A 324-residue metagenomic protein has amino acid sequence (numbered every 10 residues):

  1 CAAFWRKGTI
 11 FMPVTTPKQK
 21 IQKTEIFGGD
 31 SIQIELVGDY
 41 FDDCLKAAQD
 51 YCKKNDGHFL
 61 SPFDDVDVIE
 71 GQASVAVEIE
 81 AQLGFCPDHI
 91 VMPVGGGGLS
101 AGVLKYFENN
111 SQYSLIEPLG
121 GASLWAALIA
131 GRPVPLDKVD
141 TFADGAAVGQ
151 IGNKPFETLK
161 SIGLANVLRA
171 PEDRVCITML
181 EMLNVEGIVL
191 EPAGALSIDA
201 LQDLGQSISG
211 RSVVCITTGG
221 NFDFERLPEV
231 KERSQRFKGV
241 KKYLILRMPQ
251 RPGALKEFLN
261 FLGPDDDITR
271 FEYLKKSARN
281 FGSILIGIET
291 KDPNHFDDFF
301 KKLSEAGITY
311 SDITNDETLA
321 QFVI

Functional and structural regions predicted by a protein language model:
C1-K7, E25, G102-N109, D199-S207: Alpha-helix C-terminal capping segments
C1-V14, C86-L99, V214-I216: A short, small-residue-rich loop immediately preceding and capping a beta-strand
T9-H89, F107, S111-Q112, E117-P171: Small/polar-residue-rich loop-to-helix segments that shape phosphate-bearing ligand pockets
D64, V94-G98, E117-A122, F142 (+7 more regions): Glycine-rich beta-alpha junction loops
V139-D140, G149-G163, T217, R233-R251 (+1 more regions): Active-site pocket-lining segment
G152-R211: Active-site-adjacent helical/loop segments in soluble small-molecule enzymes
Q202-R233: Catalytic phosphate/nucleotide-handling subdomain of diverse soluble enzymes
F224-I324: A conserved regulatory-domain signal marking ACT and ACT-like small-molecule sensing domains and adjacent regulatory
